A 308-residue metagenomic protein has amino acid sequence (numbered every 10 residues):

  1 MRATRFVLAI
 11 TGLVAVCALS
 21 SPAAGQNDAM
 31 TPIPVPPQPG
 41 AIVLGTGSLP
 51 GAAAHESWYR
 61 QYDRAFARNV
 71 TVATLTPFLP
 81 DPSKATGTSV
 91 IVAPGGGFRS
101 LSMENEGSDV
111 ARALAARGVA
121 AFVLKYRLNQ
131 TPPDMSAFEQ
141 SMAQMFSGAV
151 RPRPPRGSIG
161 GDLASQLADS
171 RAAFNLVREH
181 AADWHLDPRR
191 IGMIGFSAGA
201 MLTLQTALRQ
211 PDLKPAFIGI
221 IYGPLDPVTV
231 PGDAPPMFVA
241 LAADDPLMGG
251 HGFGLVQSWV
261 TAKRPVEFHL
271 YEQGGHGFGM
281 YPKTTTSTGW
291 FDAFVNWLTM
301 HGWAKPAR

Functional and structural regions predicted by a protein language model:
N27-K84: N-terminal cap/lid segment of alpha/beta-hydrolase-fold proteins
T86-G95: Short beta-strand element of the alpha/beta-hydrolase
E104-F122, Q257: Short amphipathic alpha-helix adjacent to the substrate-entry channel of hydrolases
A137-A182, W290-A293: Alpha/beta-hydrolase active-site loop
A164-A234: Primarily recognizes the serine-hydrolase "nucleophile elbow" in alpha/beta-hydrolase and SGNH/GDSL folds
V239-L241: Short beta-strand/loop motif that positions the catalytic acidic residue of the alpha/beta-hydrolase fold
P246-G252: Conserved alpha/beta-hydrolase "acid-adjacent" motif
V260-R308: C-terminal catalytic histidine-bearing segment of alpha/beta-hydrolase fold enzymes
